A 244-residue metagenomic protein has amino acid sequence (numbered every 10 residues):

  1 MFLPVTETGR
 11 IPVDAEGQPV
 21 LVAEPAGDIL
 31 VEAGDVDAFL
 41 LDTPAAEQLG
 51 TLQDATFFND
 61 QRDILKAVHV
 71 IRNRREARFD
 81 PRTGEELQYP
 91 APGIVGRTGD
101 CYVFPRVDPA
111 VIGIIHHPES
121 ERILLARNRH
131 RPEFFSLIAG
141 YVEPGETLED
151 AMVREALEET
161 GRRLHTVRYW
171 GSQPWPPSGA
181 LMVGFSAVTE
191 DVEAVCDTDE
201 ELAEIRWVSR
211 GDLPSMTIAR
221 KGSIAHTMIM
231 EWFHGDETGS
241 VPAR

Functional and structural regions predicted by a protein language model:
M1-A77, P132-F135, D199-R244: Nudix hydrolase/Nudix homology domain
A67-I71, T83-Q88, T98-V103: Short helix-to-loop capping/linker segments positioned immediately adjacent to catalytic or ligand/cofactor-binding
E76-A77, G84, P92-V95: Residues immediately within or flanking Cys/His clusters that coordinate Zn2+ in small zinc-binding modules
Y89-L137, Y141, R163-L164, A187-T189: N-terminal strand-loop-strand
Y102-P105, D197, A219: Short Gly/Pro-enriched turn/cap motifs at secondary-structure boundaries
P109-V111, L181-V183, A203: Change "...and in nucleic-acid phosphodiester-cleaving endonucleases..." to "...and in nucleic-acid processing enzymes
S136-W170, F185, D191: The catalytic Nudix box helix
Q173-C196: Active-site-adjacent beta-strand/loop module that shapes the phosphate/pyrophosphate-binding cleft
